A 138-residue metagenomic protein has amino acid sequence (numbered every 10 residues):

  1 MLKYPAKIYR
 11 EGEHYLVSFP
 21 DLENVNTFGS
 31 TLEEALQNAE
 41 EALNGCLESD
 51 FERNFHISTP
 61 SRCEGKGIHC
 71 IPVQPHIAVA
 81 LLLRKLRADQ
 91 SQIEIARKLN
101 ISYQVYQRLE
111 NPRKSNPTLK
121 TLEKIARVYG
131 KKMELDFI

Functional and structural regions predicted by a protein language model:
M1-R53, T59: DNA-contacting interfaces and partner/effector-binding or oligomerization modules in DNA-centric proteins
T31, S91, T118-T121: Residues that mark the N-terminal boundary/hinge immediately upstream of a DNA-recognition element
Q37, K85, R108: DNA-binding alpha-helical recognition surfaces that contact promoter or target DNA
C63-D89: A short, Lys/Arg-rich alpha-helix, primarily the initiator
D89-R108: Short alpha-helical DNA-recognition segment
Q90, L99, S115, V128-Y129: Core residues of bacterial helix-turn-helix
N111: Residue-level detection of the helix-turn-helix DNA-binding "recognition helix"
K120-L135: DNA major-groove recognition helix of helix-turn-helix/homeodomain DNA-binding modules
